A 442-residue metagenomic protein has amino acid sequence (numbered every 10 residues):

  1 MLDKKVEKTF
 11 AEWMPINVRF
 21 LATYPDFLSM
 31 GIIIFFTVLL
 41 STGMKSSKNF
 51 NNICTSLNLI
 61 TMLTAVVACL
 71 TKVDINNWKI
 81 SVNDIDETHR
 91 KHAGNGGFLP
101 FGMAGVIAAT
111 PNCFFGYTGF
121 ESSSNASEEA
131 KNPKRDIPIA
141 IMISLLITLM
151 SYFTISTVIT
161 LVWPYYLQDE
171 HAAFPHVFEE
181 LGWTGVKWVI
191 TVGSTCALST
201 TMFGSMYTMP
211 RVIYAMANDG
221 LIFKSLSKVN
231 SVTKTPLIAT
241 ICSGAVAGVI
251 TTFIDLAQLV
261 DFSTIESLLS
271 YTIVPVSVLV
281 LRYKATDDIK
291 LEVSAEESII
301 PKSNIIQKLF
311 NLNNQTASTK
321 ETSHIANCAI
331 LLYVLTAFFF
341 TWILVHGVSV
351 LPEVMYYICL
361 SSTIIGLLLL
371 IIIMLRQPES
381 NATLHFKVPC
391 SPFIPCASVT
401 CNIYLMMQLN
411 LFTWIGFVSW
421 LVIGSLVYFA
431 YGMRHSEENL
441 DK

Functional and structural regions predicted by a protein language model:
M1-E7, I85-F101, A109, A140-M206 (+1 more regions): TM-loop-TM module centered on a large, flexible mid-protein loop between adjacent transmembrane helices in multi-pass
L2-K5, S56-K91, T157-L161, Y271-I289 (+2 more regions): Hydrophobic alpha-helical segments and their helix-loop junctions in multi-pass secondary transporters
L2-M44, A65, N83-D84, L237-V246 (+2 more regions): Transmembrane alpha-helical segments of multi-pass small-molecule transport proteins
A22-M30, K131-I139, I143-Y152, S156 (+7 more regions): Loop-to-transmembrane helix boundary motifs in multi-pass membrane proteins
Y24-D86, T118, I141-S144, V260-V274 (+2 more regions): Membrane-interface loop-to-helix entry segments
T37-S41, V66, S156-V158, T195 (+4 more regions): Alpha-helical transmembrane segments of multipass membrane proteins
N58, A68-T71, A257, F262 (+3 more regions): A generic transmembrane alpha-helix motif of multi-pass inner-membrane proteins
N112-K131, K187-K224, T251, A257-V278 (+1 more regions): Membrane-helix boundary/coupling elements in multi-pass transport proteins
